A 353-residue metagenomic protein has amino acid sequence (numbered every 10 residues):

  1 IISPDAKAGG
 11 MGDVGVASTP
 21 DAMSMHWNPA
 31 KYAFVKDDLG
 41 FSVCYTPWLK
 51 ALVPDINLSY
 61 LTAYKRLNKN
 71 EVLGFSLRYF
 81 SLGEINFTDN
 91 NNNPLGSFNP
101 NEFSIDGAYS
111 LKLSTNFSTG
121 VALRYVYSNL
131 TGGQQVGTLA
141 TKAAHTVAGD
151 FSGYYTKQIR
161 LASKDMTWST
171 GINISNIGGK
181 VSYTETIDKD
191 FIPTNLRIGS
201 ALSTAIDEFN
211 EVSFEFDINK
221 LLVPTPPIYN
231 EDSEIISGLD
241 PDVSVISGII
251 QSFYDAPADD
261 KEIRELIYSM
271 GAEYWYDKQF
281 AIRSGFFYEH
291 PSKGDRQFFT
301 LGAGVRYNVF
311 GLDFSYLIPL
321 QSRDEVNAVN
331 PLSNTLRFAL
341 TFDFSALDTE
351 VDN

Functional and structural regions predicted by a protein language model:
I1-N353: Subset of outer-membrane beta-barrel
